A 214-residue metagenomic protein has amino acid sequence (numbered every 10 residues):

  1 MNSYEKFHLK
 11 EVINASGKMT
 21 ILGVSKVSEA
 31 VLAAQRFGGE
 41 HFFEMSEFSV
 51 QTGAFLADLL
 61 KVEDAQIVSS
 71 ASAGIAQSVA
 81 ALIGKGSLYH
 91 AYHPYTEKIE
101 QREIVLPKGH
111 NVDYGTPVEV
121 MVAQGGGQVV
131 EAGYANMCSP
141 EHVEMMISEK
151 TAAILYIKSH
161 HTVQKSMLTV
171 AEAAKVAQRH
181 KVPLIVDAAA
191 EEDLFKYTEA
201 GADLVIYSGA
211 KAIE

Functional and structural regions predicted by a protein language model:
N2-L22, K26, G53, K61-A65 (+1 more regions): Conserved PLP-enzyme active-site core in the AAT-like
T20-V31, F42-Q51: A structural motif shared across PLP-dependent enzymes of the aminotransferase-like
G38-H41, H161: Alpha-helix C-capping/helix-to-loop hinge sites
E40-D64: Active-site-flanking structural segment that lines cofactor/substrate pockets
